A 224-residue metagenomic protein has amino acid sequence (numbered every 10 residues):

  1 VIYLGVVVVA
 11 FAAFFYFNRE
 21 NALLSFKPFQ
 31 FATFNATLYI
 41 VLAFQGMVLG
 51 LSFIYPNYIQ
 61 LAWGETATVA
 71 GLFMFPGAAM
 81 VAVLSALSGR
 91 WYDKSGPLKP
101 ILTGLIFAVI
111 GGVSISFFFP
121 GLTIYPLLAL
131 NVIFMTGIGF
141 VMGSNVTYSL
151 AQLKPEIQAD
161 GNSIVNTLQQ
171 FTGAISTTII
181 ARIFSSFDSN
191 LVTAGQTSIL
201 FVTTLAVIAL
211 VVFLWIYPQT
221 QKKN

Functional and structural regions predicted by a protein language model:
V1-A12: Hydrophobic mid-bilayer segments of alpha-helices in multi-pass membrane transport proteins, especially secondary
I2-Y3, N21-Q221: 12-transmembrane solute porter fold
A13-E20: Structural signal for the C-terminal ends of transmembrane alpha-helices and the immediately following loop
